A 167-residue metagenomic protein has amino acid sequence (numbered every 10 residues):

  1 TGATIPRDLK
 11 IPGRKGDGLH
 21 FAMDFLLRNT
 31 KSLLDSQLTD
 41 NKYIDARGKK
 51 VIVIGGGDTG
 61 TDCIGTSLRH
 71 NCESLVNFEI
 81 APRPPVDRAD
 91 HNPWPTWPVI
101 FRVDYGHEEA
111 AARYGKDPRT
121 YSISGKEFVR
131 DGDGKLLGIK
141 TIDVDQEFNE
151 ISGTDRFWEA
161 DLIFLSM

Functional and structural regions predicted by a protein language model:
T1-R7, T30-K42, A46, L68-M167: A Rossmann-like FAD-binding core segment of flavoenzymes
P6-H70: Glycine-rich dinucleotide-binding loop and its adjacent helix/turn
